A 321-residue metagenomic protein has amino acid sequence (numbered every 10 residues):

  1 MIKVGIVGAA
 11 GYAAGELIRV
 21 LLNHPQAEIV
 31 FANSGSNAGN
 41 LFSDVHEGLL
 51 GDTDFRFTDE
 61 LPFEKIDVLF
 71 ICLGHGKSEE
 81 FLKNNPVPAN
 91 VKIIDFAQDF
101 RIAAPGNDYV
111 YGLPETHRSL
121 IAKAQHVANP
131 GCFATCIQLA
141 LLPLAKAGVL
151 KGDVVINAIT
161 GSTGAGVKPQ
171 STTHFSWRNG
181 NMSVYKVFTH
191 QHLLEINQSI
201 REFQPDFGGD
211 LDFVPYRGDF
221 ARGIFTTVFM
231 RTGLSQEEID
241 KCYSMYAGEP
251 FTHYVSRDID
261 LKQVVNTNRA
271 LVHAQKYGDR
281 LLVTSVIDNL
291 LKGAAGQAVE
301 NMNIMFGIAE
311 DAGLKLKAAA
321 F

Functional and structural regions predicted by a protein language model:
M1-G180, Y185-V187, P205-D206, H273-Y277 (+2 more regions): N-terminal Rossmann-like NAD(P) cofactor-binding subdomain of oxidoreductases, focused on the glycine-rich
I18, Q138-A145, L193-N197, D240 (+2 more regions): Predominant activation on well-ordered alpha-helical scaffold segments within soluble catalytic domains
V20, H24, A147, S199 (+3 more regions): Change "in soluble alpha/beta enzymes" to "in soluble alpha/beta proteins
A124, M182, G223-T227, R280-L282: Short, solvent-exposed beta-strand edge segments and adjacent coil->beta transition regions
V184-F188, Y216-G218, D260-V264: Short Gly/Pro-enriched turn/cap motifs at secondary-structure boundaries
T189-V255: C-terminal substrate-binding/catalytic lobe of Rossmann-fold NAD(P)-dependent dehydrogenases
F229-F321: C-terminal active-site/capping subdomain that shapes the small-molecule cofactor and substrate pocket of enzyme
